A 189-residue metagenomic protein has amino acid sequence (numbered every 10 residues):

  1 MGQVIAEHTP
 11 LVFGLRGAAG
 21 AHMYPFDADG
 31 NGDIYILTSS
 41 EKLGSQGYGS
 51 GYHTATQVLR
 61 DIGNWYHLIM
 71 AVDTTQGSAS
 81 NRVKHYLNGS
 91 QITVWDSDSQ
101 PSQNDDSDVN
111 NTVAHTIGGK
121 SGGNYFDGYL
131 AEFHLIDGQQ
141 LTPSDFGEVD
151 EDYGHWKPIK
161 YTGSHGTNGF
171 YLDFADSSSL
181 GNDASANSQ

Functional and structural regions predicted by a protein language model:
M1-L43, Q76-S80, Q139-S144: Extracellular glycan-recognition modules
M1-V4, H8, V12, L68-M70 (+4 more regions): Short hydrophobic/aromatic patches on beta-strands that form ligand-binding or substrate-lining surfaces
T38-H67: Short, aromatic/His-centered strand-loop micro-motif at the edge of beta-sheets
G49-L59, G119-G122, K157-T162: Short surface loop/edge beta-strand patches of beta-sandwich-type extracellular domains that form ligand-contact sites
G63-T74, H85: Short tryptophan-centered beta-strand motifs in secreted/extracellular beta-sheet-rich domains of glycan-recognition
G77-A79, K84, T93-S99, Y129-Q189: Extended recognition patches within non-cytosolic domains
D106-L130: Extracellular glycan-interaction patches encoded by glycine-rich segments
